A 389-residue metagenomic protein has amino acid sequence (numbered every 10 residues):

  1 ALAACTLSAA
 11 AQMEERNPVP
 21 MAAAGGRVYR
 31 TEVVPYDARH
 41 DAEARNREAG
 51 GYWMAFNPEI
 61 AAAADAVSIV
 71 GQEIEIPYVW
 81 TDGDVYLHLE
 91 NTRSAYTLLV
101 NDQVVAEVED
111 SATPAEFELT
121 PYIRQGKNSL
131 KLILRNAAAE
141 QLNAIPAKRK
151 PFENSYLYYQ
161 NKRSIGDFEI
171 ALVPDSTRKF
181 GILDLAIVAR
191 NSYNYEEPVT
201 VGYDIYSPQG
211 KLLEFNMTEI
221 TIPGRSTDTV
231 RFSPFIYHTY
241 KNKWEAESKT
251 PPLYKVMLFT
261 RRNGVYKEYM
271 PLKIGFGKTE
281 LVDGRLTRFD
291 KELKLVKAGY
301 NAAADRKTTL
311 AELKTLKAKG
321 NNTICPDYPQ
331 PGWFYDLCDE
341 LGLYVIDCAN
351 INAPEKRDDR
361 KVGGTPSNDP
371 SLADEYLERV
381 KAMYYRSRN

Functional and structural regions predicted by a protein language model:
L2-A10: Hydrophobic h-region of N-terminal signal peptides that target proteins for export in Gram-negative bacteria
A9-G332, D336-V345, R379: Secreted/periplasmic carbohydrate-active enzymes, especially glycoside hydrolases
V105, A304, S367-D374: Alpha-helix capping and helix-loop boundary segments enriched in small/acidic/polar residues
D110, A349-P354: Short, acidic/turn-prone active-site loops that include or flank metal/cofactor- and phosphate-binding residues
W333, P354-K356: Generic structural signal for helix capping and beta-alpha/helix-loop junctions
D339, V345-D347, I351, G364-S367: N-terminal/domain-start segments enriched in small and hydrophobic, helix-friendly residues, covering either
K356-S371: Short beta-alpha connecting loops at secondary-structure transitions that line or flank enzyme active sites
D369-N389: An active-site-proximal structural segment forming one wall of the substrate-binding cleft that immediately precedes
